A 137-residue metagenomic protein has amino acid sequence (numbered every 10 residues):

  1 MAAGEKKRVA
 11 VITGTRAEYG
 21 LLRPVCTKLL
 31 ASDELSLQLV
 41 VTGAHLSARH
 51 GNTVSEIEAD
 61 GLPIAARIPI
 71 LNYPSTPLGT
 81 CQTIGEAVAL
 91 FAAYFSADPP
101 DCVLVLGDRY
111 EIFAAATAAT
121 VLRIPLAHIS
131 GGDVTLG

Functional and structural regions predicted by a protein language model:
M1-A44: N-terminal subdomain of nucleotide-sugar transferases
R8-T13, G20-V25, L71-G137: Active-site and donor-binding regions of nucleotide-sugar-utilizing enzymes
E18, L46-A48, T135: Flexible, glycine-rich phosphate/dinucleotide-binding loops and adjacent beta-alpha linkers at cofactor/substrate
T27, G61-A65, A119: Membrane-targeting and insertion segments and their boundary/processing signals
L30-A31, E58, T120-V121: Anion (oxyanion) recognition and catalysis
S36-T80, L90: Conserved nucleotide-sugar phosphate-binding/catalytic loop shared by glycosyltransferases and other
